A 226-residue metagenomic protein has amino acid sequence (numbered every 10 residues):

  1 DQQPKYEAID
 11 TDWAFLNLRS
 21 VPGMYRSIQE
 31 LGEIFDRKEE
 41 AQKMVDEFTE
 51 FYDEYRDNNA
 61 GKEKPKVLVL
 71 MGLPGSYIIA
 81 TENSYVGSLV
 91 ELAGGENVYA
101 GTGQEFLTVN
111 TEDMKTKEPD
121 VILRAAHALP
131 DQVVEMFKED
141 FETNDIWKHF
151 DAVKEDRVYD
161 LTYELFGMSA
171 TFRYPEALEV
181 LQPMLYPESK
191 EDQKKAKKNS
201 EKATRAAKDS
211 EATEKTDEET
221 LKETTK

Functional and structural regions predicted by a protein language model:
D1-I34, V109-H149, P183: Acidic/His-rich segments in extracytoplasmic proteins that coordinate ligands and/or metal ions
Q2-G75, Y99-A100, V153-A206: Extracytoplasmic substrate-binding proteins
G72-P74, E82, T102-G103, P119 (+1 more regions): Histidine- and/or cysteine-centered catalytic micro-motif in compact active-site loops
G75-A80, R124, D131-Q132, G167-A170: Short, solvent-exposed loop/turn elements at domain surfaces
N83-F106, A126, D160: His/Asp/Glu-enriched short active-site or ligand-binding loop at hydrolase and phosphoryl-transfer sites
N83-S84, N144, F150, T171: Serine-centered coil/turn micro-motif
K197-S200, T204-T225: Intrinsically disordered, low-complexity serine/threonine-rich repeat tracts
